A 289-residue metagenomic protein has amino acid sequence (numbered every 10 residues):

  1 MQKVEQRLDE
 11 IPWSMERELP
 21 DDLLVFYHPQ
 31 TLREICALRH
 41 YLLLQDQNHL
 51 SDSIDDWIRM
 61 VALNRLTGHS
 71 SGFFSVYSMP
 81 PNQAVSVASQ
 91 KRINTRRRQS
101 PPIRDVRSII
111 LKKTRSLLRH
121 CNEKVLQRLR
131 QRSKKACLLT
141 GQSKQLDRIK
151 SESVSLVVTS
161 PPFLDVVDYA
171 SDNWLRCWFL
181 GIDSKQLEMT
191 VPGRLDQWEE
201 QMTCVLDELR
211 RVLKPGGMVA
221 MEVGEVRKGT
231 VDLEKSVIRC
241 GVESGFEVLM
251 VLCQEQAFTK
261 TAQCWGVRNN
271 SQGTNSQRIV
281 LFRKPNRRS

Functional and structural regions predicted by a protein language model:
M1-Q45, G181-M189: Conserved phosphoryl-transfer catalytic core
L23, P162-V205, A220: Mobile active-site "lid"/loop adjacent to the S-adenosyl-L-methionine
L32-L156, L164-D165: SAM-dependent nucleic-acid methyltransferase catalytic core
K150, A170-S171, D232-E234: Residues at alpha-helix caps and immediate loop-helix transition turns in enzyme cores, especially N- and C-cap
T159: A short beta-strand submotif of the Rossmann-like class I SAM-dependent methyltransferase core that lines
E199-P215, G241: A short glycine-rich, Lys/Arg-flanked "PGG" loop and its adjoining helix->strand segment in the class I
T230-I238, F246-S289: Class I S-adenosyl-L-methionine
